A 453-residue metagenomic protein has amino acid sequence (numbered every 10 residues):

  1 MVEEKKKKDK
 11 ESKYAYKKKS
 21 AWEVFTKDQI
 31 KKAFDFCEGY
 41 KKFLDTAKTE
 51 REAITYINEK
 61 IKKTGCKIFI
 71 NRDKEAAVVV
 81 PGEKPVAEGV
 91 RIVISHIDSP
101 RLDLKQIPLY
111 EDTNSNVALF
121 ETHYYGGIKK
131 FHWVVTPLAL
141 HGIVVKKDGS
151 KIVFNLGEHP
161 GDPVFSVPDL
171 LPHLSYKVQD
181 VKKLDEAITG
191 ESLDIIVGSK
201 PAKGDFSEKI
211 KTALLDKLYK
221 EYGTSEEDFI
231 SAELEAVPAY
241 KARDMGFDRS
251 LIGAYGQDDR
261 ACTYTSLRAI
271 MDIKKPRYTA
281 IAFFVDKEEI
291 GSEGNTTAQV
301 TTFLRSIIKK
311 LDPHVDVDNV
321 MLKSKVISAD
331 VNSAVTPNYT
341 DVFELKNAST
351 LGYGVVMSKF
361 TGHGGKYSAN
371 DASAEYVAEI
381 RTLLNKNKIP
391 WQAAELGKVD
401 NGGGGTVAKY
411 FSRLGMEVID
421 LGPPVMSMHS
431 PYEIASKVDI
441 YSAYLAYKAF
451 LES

Functional and structural regions predicted by a protein language model:
M1-S453: N-terminal hydrophobic/helix-forming segments and targeting peptides
